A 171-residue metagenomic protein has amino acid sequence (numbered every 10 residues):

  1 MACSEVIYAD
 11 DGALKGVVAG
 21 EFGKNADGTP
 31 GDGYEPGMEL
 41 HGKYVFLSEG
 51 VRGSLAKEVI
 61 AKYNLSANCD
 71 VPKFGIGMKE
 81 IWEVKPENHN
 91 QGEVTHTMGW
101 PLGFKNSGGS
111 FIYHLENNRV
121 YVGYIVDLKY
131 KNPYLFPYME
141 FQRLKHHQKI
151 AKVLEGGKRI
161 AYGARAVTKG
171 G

Functional and structural regions predicted by a protein language model:
M1-K152: Predominantly flavin-linked oxidoreductase catalytic cores and closely associated redox partners
V153-G171: A glycine-rich dinucleotide-binding beta-alpha-beta segment and adjacent secondary-structure elements that constitute
